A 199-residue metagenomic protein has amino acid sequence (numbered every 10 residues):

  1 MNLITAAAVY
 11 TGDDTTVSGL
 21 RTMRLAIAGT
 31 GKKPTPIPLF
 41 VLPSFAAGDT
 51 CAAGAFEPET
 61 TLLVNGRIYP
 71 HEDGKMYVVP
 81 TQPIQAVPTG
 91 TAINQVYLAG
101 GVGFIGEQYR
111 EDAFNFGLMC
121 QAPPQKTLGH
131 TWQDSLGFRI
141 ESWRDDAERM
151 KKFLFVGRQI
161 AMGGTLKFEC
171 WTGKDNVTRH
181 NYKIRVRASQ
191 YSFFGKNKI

Functional and structural regions predicted by a protein language model:
M1-I199: Single-stranded nucleic acid-binding surfaces, predominantly the OB-fold ssDNA-binding core
